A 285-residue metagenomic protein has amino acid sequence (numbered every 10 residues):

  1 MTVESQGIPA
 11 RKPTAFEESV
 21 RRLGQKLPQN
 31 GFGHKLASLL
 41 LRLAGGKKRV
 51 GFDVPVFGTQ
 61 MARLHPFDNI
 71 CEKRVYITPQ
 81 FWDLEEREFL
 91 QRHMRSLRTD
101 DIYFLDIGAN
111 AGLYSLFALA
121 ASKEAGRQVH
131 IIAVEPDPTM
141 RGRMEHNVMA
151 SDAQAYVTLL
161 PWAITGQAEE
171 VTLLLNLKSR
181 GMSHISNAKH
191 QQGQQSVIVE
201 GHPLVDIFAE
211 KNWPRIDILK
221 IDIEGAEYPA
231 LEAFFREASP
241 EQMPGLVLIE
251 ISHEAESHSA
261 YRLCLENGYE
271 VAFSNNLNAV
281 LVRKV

Functional and structural regions predicted by a protein language model:
T2-D137, G142-N147, S151-Y156, A209-K211 (+2 more regions): S-adenosyl-L-methionine
T59-R87, Q154-A155, L160-W213: Glycine-rich adenosyl-binding loop in Rossmann-like folds that engage adenosine-containing cofactors
R98-F117, V199-A255: Active-site segment flanking the S-adenosylmethionine/decSAM binding pocket in AdoMet-dependent transferases
K123, M149, K178, H190 (+1 more regions): A generic structural signal for secondary-structure junctions that act as hinges or helix/strand caps at the edges
M140, G166, G225: Hydrophobic/aromatic residue at the end of a short beta strand that borders the catalytic acidic motif
M144, E170-T172, A230-E232, S259-A260: Short, well-ordered secondary-structure micro-motifs
A155-P161, Q242-L246, A272: Short hydrophobic/aromatic-enriched beta-strand-loop microsegments
